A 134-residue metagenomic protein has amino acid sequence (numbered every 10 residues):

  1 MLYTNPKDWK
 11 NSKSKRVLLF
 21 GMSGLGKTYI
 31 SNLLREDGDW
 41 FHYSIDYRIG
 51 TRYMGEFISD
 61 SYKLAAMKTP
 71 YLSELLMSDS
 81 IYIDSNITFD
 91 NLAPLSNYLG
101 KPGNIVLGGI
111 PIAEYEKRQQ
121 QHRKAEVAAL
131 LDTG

Functional and structural regions predicted by a protein language model:
M1-N11: Pre-Walker A adenine-sensing motif
R16: Walker A (P-loop) ATP-phosphate-binding motif of ABC ATPase nucleotide-binding domains
L19: Hydrophobic anchor at the beta1->P-loop junction of P-loop NTPases
S23: The conserved Walker
G26: Conserved glycine(s) of the Walker
I30, L34: Hydrophobic positions on the alpha1 helix immediately C-terminal to the Walker A/P-loop
D39-M54: Short beta-strand-centered segment that lines the nucleotide-binding/catalytic pocket of NTP-utilizing
M54-G134: ATP-dependent small-molecule kinase phosphotransfer cores that center on conserved nucleotide phosphate-binding segments
